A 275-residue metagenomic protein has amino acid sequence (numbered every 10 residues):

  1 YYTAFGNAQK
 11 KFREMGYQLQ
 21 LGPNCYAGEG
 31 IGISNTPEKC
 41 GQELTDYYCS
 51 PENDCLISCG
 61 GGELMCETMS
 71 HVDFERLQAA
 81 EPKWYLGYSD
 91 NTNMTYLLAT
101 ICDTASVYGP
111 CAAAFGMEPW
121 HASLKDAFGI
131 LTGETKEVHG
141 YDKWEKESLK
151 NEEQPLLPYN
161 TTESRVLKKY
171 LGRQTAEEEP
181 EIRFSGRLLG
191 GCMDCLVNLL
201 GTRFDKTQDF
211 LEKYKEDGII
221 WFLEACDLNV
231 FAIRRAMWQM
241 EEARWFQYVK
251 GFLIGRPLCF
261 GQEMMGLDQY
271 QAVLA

Functional and structural regions predicted by a protein language model:
Y1-E52: ATP/NTP phosphate-donor binding region
Q20-P23, G87, V249-R256: Short internal beta-strands
Y47-V72: Long, hydrophobic/aromatic-enriched structural stretches that serve as scaffold segments
C55-I57, L86, I220-F222, L253: Structural motif
V72-L98, A105-A113, A275: Short, acidic/small-residue loops that bind anionic groups at enzyme active sites
A105-D194: Conserved anion/nucleotide-ligand pocket segment
R187-C226, V230-I233: Oxyanion-binding "anion nests"
L228-A275: C-terminal active-site/capping subdomain that shapes the small-molecule cofactor and substrate pocket of enzyme
